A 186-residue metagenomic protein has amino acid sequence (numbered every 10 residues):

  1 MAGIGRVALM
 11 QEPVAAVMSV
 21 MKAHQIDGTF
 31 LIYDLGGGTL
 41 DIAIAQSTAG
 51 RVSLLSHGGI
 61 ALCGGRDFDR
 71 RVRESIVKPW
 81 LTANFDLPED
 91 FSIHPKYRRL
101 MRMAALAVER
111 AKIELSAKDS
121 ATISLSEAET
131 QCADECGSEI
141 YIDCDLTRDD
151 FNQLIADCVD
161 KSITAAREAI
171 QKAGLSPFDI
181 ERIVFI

Functional and structural regions predicted by a protein language model:
M1-I186: Oxyanion-binding/catalytic loops of NTP- or PPi-dependent enzymes
